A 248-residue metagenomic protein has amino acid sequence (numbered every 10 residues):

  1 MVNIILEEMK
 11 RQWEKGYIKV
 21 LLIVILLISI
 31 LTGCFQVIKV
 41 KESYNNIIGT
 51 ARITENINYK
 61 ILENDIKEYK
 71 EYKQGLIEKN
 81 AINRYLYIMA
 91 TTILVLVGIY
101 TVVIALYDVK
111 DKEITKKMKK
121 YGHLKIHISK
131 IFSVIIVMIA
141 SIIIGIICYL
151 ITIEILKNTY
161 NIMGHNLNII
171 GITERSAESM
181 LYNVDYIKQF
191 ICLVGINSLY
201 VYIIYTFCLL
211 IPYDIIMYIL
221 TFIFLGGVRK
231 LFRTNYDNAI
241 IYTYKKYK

Functional and structural regions predicted by a protein language model:
M1-L22: Aromatic- and glycine-rich beta-strand/loop motifs that create alpha-glucan
Y17, G122-L124, I128, Y213-Y218: Membrane-helix interface segments
L22-I25, K130-I131, T221-F222: Residue-level recognition of transmembrane alpha-helices in multi-pass small-molecule transporters/permeases
I28-A51, E55, E63-Y107, I128-P212 (+1 more regions): Secretory targeting signals
F35, C208-N238: Transmembrane helix segments
T101-K119, H123: Transmembrane helix boundary and interhelical loop/hinge segments in multi-pass membrane proteins
